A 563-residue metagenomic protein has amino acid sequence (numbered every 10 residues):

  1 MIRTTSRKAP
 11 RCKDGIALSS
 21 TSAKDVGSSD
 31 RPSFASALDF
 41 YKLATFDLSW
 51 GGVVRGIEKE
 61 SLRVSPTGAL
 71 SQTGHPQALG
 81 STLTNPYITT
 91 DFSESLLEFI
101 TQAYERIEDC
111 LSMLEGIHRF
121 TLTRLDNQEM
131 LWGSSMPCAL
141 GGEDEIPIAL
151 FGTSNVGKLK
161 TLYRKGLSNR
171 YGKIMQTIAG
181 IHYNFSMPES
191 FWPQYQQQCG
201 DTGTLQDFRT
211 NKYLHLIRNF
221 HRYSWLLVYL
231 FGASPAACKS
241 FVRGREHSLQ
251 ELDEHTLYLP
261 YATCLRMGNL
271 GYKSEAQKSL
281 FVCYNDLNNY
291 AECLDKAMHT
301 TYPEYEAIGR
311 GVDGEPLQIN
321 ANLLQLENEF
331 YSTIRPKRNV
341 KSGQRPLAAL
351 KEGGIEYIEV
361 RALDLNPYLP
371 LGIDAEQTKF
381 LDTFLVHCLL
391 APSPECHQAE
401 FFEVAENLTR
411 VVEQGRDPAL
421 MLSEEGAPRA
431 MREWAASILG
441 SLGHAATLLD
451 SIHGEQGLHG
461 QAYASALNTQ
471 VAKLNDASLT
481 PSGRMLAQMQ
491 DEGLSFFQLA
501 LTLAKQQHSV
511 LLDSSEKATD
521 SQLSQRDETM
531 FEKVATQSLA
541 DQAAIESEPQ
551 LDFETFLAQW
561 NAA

Functional and structural regions predicted by a protein language model:
I2, C12, I16-S168, M175-A179 (+2 more regions): Terminal catalytic/cofactor-binding subdomain
V53, N155, L159, M175-A179 (+5 more regions): Secondary-structure capping and boundary motifs in well-ordered enzyme cores
E60, M175-P188, Y357-D364: Histidine-centered divalent-metal-coordination microenvironment in nucleic-acid enzymes
Q72-H75, L111, D144-E145, Y195-Q196 (+3 more regions): Short conserved micro-motifs at the rims of enzyme active sites and ligand-binding pockets
P137-A139, C238-F241, F401-V411, G460-A472: A glycine-rich phosphate-binding loop feature that marks nucleotide/adenosyl-phosphate handling sites
K158-R170, T177, S186-L350, P370 (+2 more regions): Loop-rich catalytic cores of soluble enzymes, especially ATP-dependent carboxylate-amine ligases and other
K351-E352, I358-L449: Substrate-recognition/cap regions that form aromatic- and gly/pro-loop-enriched pockets for small-molecule ligands
Q456-A563: Extended, compositionally biased alpha-helical segments that mediate assembly or anchoring
